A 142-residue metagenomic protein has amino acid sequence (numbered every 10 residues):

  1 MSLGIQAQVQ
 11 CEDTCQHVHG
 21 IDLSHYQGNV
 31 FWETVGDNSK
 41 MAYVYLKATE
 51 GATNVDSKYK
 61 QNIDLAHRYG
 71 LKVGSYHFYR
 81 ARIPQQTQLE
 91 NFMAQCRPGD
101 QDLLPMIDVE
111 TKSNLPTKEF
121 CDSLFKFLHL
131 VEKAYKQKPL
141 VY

Functional and structural regions predicted by a protein language model:
M1-G4: Hydrophobic membrane-insertion alpha-helices, especially the h-region of bacterial N-terminal signal peptides
Q10-V30, T34-G36, Y45-Q137: Substrate-binding cleft of extracellular glycoside hydrolase catalytic domains
K40: Extracytoplasmic/periplasm-facing segments of secreted or lipoprotein envelope proteins
L140-Y142: Conserved acidic, small-residue-rich alpha-beta core segments centered on
